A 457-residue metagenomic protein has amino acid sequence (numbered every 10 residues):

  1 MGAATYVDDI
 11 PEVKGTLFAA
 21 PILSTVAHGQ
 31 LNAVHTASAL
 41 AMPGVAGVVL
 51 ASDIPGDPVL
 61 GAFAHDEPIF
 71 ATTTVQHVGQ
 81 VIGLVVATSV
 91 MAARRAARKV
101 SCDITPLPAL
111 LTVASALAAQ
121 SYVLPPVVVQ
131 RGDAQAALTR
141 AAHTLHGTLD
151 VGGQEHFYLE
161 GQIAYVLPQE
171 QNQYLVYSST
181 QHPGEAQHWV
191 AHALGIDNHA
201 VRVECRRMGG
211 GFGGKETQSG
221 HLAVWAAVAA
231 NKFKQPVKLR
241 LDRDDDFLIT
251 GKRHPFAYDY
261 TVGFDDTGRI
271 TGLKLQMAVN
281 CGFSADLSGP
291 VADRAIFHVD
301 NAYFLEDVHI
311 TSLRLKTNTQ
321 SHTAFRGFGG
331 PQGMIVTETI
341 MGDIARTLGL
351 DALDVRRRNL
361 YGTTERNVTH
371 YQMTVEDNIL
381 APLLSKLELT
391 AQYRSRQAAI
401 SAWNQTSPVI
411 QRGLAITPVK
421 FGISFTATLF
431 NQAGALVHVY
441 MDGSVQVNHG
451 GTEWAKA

Functional and structural regions predicted by a protein language model:
M1-A3, V127-A164, P255-I340, G422-Q432: Glycine-rich loop/linker segments at domain edges
M1-P125, T144, K232: Flexible, low-hydrophobicity surface segments
P21-V49, L84-D103, A164-F233, P290-D300 (+7 more regions): Alpha-helical support elements that line or immediately flank enzyme active sites and cofactor-binding pockets
A51, A200-R206, K234-D244, T271-Q276 (+5 more regions): Beta-strand segments within the central parallel beta-sheet cores of soluble alpha/beta enzyme folds
I54, T180-P183, R207-G211, L241-G251 (+5 more regions): Acidic, glycine-rich active-site loops and adjacent beta-strand->loop/helix elements that engage anionic groups
P55, S115-L194, G362-S444: Helix-loop-helix junctions that connect adjacent transmembrane helices in secondary transporters/permeases, recognized
P58-F63, A96-K99, S178, Q187-W189 (+8 more regions): Short acidic, glycine/serine/threonine-rich loops at helix termini
V81, A87-S89, N231-F283: Phosphate/diphosphate-binding loops
